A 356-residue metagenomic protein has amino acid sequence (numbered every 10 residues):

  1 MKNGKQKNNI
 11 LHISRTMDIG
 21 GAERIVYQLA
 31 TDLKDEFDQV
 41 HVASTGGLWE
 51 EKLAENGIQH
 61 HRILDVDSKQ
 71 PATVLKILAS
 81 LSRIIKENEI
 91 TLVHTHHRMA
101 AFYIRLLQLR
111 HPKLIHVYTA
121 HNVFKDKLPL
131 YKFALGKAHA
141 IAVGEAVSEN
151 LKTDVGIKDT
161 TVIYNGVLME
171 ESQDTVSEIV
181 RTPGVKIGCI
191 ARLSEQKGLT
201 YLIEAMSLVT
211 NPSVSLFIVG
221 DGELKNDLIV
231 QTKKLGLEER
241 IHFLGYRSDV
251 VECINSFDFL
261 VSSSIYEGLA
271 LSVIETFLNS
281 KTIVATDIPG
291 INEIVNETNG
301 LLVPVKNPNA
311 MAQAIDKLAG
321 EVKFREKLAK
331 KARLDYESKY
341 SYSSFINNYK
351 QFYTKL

Functional and structural regions predicted by a protein language model:
H12-V74, E223: N-terminal strand-loop element at the rim of the active site of nucleotide-sugar-dependent glycosyltransferases
G20-T31, V185, C189-L208, E223-I229 (+2 more regions): A conserved mid-protein helix/loop that constitutes part of the nucleotide-sugar donor-binding site
V42-A43, T282-A285: Short hydrophobic beta-strand element within catalytic cores of glycosyltransferases and related nucleotide-activated
T95-A101, A120: Short His-centered aromatic/hydrophobic patch
R110-E145, V155-G156: A conserved, positively charged/aromatic
R240, A310, K317, F324-K339 (+1 more regions): A short, well-ordered alpha-helix in the C-terminal region of glycosyltransferases
Y246, I265: Aromatic "clamp/platform" in nucleotide-sugar-dependent glycosyltransferases that forms part of the donor/acceptor
N296-P308, K317-V322: Conserved acidic donor-binding segment of nucleotide-sugar-dependent glycosyltransferases
